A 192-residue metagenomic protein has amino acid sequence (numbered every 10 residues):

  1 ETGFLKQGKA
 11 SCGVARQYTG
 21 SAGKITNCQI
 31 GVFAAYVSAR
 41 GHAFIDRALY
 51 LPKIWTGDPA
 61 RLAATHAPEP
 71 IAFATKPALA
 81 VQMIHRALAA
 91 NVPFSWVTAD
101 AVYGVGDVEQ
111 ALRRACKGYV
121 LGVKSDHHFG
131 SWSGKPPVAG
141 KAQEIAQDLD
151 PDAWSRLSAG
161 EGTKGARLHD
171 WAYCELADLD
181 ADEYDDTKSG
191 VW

Functional and structural regions predicted by a protein language model:
E1-Q7, A34, V97-Y103, Y119: Short, conserved catalytic/metal-binding motifs centered on acidic residues
E1-T26, A39: N-terminal extension/subdomain marker
Q7-S11, V105-A111, F129-K135: A short acidic (Asp/Glu
S21, A64-A74, W96-A99: Flexible, glycine/proline-enriched loop segments at strand-loop-helix junctions that form or flank small-ligand binding
G23, A39-T65, E69, V120-W192: An anionic, glycine-rich sequence signature occurring as long contiguous blocks
Q29, A34-V37: Hydrophobic alpha-helical hairpins/lids featuring a short glycine-rich hinge
I71-S95: Short, basic/hydrophobic alpha-helical segments
A89, E109-G118: Short, surface-exposed basic-aromatic patches at helix termini and helix-loop junctions that form
